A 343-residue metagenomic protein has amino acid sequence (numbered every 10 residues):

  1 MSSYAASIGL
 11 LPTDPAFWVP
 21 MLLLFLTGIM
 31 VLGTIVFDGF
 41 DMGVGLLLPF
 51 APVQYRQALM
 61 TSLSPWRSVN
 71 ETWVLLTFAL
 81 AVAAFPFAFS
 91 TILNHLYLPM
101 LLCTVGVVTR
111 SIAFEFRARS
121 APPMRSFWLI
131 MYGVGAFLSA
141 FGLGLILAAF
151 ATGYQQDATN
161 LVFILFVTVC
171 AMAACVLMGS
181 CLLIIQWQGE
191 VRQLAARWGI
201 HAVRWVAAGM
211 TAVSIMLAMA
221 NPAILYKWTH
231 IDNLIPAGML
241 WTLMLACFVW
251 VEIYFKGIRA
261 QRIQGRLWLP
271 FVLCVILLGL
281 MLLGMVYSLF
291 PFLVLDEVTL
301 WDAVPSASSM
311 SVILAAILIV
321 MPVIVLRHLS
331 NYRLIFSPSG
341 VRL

Functional and structural regions predicted by a protein language model:
M1-F25, V82-Y97, L147-I164, A223-H230: Helix-coil boundary and interhelical linker segments in multi-pass alpha-helical membrane proteins
S2-V69, L75-T77: N-terminal signal-anchor module of multipass membrane proteins
G9-L10, V294-I313: Short, membrane-exposed interhelical loops at transmembrane-helix boundaries
L22-T34, L93-G106, T159-V176, N233-T242 (+1 more regions): Alpha-helical transmembrane segments
M42-R67, V82-T91, E115-S126, S180-G199 (+4 more regions): Juxtamembrane membrane-water interface segments of multi-pass membrane proteins, especially cytoplasmic-side
S64-F137, F150-G153, W228-I235: Membrane-interface helix-loop-helix modules in multi-pass inner-membrane proteins
F116-I263, G284: Long, contiguous internal "core" modules enriched in hydrophobic/ aromatic residues
G209, V272-G284: Hydrophobic alpha-helical membrane-insertion segments
